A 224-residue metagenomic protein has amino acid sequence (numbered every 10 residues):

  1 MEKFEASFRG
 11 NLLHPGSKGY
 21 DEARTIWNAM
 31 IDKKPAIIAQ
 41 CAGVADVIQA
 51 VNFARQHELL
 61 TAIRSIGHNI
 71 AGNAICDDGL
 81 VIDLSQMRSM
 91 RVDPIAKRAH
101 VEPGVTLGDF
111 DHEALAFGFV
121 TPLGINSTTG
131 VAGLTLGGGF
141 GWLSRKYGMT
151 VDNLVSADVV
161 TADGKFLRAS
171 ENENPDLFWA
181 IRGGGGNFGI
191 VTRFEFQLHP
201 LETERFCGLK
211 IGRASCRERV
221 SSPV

Functional and structural regions predicted by a protein language model:
M1-F140, R145-K146, N153, N187-F188 (+2 more regions): N-terminal accessory segments
V120, A157-D158, A162-V224: C-terminal cap/substrate-recognition region of VAO/PCMH-type FAD-linked oxidoreductases
T150-D152, N174: Short solvent-exposed loop/turn micro-motifs enriched in small/polar/acidic residues
